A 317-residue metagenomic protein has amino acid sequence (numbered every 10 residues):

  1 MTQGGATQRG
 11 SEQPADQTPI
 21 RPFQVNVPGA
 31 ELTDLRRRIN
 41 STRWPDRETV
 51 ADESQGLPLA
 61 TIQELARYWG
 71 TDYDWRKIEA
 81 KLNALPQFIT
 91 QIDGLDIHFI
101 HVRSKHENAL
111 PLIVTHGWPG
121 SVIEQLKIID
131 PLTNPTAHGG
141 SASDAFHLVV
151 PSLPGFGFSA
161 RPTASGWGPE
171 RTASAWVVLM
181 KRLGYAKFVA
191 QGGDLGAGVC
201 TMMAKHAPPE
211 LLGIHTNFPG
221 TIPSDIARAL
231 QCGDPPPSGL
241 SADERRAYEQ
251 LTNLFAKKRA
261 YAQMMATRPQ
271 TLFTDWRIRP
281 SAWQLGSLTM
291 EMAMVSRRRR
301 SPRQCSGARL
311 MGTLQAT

Functional and structural regions predicted by a protein language model:
G5, R9, Q13, Q17 (+5 more regions): Catalytic cores of eukaryotic secretory-pathway lumenal/extracellular enzymes that build and remodel glycoconjugates
A15-D46: Mature N-terminal segment immediately following signal peptide/propeptide cleavage in secreted/periplasmic
L35, R279, C305: A residue-level signal for conserved active-site and pocket-lining positions in enzyme catalytic cores
R43, P280-S281, R309-L314: Short alpha-helix boundary/capping elements
V50: Acidic, histidine-bearing metal-coordination/catalytic regions of metal-dependent phosphoesterases
S54-Q55, L59-T61: Low-complexity, highly charged intrinsically disordered N-terminal segments that act as targeting/localization
R300, Q304-T317: A glycine-rich beta-turn/hairpin centered on an aromatic-Pro dipeptide
